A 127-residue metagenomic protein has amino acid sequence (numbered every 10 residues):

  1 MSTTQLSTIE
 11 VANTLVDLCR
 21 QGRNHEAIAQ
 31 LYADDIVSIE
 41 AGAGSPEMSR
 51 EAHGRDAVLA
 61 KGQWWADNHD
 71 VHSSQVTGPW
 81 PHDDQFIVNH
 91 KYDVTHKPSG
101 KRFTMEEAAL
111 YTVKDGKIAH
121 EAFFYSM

Functional and structural regions predicted by a protein language model:
M1-M127: C-terminal and inter-domain tail/linker signature
